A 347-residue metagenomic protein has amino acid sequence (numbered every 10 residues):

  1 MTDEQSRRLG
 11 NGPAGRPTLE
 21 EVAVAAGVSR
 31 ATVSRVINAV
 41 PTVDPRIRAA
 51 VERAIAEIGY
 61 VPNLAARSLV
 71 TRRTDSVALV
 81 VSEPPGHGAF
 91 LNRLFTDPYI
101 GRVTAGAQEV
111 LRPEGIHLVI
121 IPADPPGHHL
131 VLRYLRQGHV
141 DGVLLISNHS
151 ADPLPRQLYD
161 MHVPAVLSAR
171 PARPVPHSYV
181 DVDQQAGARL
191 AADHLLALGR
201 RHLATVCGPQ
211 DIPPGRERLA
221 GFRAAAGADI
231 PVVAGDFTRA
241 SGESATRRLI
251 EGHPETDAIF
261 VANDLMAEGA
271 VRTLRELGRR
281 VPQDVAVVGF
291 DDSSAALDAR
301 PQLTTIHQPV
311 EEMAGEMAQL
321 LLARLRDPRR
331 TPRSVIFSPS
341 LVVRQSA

Functional and structural regions predicted by a protein language model:
M1-S76, A347: N-terminal helix-turn-helix DNA-binding module of bacterial transcription factors
G12, G252-A347: Flexible loop/turn connectors
V61-L130: Amphipathic helical "hinge" segments at domain boundaries
G86, L94-G101, I120-H128, V180-L190 (+5 more regions): Hinge/beta->alpha junction and helix N-cap segments in small-molecule ligand-binding domains
H128-H139, E243-H253: Short, well-structured alpha-helical segments in soluble
N148-L190, L265, D291-L303: Flexible loop/hinge segments that line or gate small-molecule binding clefts
R201-L203, D229, V281-A286: Short acidic capping loops at alpha-helix termini that bridge into adjacent secondary structure
